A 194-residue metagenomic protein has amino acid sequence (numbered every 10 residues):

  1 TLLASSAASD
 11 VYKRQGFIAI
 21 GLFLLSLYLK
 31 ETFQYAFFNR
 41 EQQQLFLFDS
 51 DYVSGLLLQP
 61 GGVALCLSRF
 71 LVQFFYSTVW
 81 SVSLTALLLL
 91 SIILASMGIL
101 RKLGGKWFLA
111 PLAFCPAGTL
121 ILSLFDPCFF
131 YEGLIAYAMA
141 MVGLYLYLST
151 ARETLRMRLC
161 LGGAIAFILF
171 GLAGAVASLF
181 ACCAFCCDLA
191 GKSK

Functional and structural regions predicted by a protein language model:
T1-Y12: Single conserved hydrophobic/aromatic residue that forms the stacking wall/gate of nucleotide- or nucleobase-binding
K13-R14, Y28-E31, S96-G104, L146-L155 (+1 more regions): Structural signal for the C-terminal ends of transmembrane alpha-helices and the immediately following loop
R14-L27, A110-G118, C160-A166: Alpha-helical transmembrane segments
S26-F46: Helix-to-loop transition at the C-terminal end of transmembrane segments
N39, L57-G61, T85, F108-L155 (+1 more regions): Membrane-interface micro-motifs in multi-pass membrane enzymes
L57-F75, L87-L88: Short hydrophobic/aromatic helix or loop-helix immediately within or flanking a transmembrane segment in polytopic
S68, S81-A95, I135-M139: Transmembrane alpha-helices of multi-pass, membrane-embedded glycan-processing enzymes that use lipid-linked
E153-S193: Transmembrane helices and adjacent periplasmic/lumenal helix-loop junctions of polyprenol-phosphate-dependent
